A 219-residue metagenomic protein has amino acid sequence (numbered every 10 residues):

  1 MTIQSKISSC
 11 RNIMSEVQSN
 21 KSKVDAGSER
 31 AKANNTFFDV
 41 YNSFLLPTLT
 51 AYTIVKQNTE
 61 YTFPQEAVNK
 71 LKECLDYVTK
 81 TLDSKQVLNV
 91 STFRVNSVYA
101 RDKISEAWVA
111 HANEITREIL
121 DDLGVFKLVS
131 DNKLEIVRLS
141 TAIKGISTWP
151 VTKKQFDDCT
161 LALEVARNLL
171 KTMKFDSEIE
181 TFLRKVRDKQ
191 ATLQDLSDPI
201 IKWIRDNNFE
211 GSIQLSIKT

Functional and structural regions predicted by a protein language model:
M1-L196, F209-E210: Amphipathic alpha-helical assembly segments used for oligomerization, scaffolding, or translocation
L196-I204: Low-complexity, intrinsically disordered Gly/Pro/Thr-rich segments
Q214-T219: C-terminal edge-of-domain segments
